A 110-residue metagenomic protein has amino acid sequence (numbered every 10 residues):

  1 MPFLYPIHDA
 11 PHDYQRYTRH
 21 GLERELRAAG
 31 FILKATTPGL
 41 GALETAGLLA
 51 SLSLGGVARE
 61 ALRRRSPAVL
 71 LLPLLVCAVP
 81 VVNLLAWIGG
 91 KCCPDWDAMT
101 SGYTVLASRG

Functional and structural regions predicted by a protein language model:
M1-L106: S-adenosyl-L-methionine-dependent methyltransferase catalytic module, highlighting the catalytic core
S108-G110: Short loop segments at secondary-structure junctions
